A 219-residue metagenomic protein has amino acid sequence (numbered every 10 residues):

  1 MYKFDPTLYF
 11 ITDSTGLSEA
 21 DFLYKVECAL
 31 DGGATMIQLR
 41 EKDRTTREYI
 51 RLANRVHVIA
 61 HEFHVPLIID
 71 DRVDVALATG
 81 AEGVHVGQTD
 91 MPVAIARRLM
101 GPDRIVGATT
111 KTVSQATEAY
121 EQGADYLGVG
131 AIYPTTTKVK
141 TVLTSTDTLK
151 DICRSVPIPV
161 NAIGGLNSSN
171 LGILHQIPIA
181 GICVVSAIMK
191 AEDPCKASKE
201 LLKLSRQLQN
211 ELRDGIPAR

Functional and structural regions predicted by a protein language model:
M1-M91, R98-D125, T144, D151 (+2 more regions): Conserved N-terminal beta1-alpha1 strand-loop-helix module at the mouth
M91-V93, T135: A short, polar/charged loop-to-alpha-helix boundary motif
D125-K199: Active-site/ligand-binding-proximal alpha/beta "capping" segment
